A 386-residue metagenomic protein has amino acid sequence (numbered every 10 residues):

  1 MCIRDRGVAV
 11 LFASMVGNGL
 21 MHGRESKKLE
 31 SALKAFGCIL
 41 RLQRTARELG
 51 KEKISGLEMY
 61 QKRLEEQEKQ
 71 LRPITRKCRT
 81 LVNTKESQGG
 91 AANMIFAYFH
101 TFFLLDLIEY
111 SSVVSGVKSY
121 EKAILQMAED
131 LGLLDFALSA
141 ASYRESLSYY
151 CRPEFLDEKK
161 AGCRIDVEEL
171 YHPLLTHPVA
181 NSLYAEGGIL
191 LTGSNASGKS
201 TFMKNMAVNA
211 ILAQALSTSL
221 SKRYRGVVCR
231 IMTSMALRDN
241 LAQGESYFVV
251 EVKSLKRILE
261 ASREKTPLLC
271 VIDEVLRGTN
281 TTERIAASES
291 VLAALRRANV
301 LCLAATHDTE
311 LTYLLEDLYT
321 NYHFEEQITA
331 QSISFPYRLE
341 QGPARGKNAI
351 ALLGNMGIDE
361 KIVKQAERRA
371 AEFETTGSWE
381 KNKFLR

Functional and structural regions predicted by a protein language model:
R4-A196, F202-M203, A213-R230, K253: Alpha-helical coupling/stalk and coiled-coil linker elements that connect catalytic or binding modules and transmit
D5-R6, M21, A140, S146-R386: ATPase nucleotide-binding head domains, primarily ABC-like/P-loop NTPase cores
